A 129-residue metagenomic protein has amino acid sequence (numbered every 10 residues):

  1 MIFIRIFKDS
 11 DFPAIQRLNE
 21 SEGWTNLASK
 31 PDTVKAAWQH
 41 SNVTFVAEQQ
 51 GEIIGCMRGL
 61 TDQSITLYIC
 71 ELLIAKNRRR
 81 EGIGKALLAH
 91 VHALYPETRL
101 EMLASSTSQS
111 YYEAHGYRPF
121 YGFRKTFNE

Functional and structural regions predicted by a protein language model:
I2-A14: A short beta-loop-alpha structural element at the N-terminal edge of CoA-dependent acyl/N-acetyltransferase catalytic
R17-S29: Helix-loop element at the rim of GNAT/NAT acetyltransferase active sites that forms part of the acceptor-substrate
K35-V46: A short helix-loop-beta-strand connector motif used in the catalytic cores of GNAT acetyltransferases and, in some
V46, E52-T61, Y68-L73: Conserved beta-strand in the GNAT
I74, R80-A93: Conserved acetyl-CoA-binding loop-helix of GNAT-fold acetyltransferases
A93-S106: Conserved GNAT acetyl-CoA-binding A-motif
Y112, Y117: Conserved active-site tyrosine of GNAT-family acetyltransferases
R118-E129: Active-site/acyl-donor-binding loops of N-acyltransferases
